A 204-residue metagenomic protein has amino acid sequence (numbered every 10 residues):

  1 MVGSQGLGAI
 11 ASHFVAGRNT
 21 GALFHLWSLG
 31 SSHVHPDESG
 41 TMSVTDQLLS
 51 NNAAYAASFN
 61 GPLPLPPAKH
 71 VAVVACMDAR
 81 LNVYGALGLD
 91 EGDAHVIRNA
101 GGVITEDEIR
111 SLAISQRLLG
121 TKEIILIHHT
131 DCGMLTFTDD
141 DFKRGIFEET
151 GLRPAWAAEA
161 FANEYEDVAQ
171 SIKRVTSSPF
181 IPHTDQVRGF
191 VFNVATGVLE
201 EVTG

Functional and structural regions predicted by a protein language model:
G3-G8, G17, G21, G30 (+1 more regions): Residue-identity detector for glycine
H33-H35, G40-A68, G101-D107, I114-L119 (+1 more regions): Divalent-metal-activated hydrolytic enzyme cores
N52, V73, I97, L126 (+1 more regions): Divalent metal-coordination and catalytic microenvironments
A54-F59, L63-L89: N-terminal short beta-loop-beta anion/metal-coordinating cradle
G88-V96: Short helix-loop-beta junction
L119-H129: Ordered, amphipathic secondary-structure segments that act as subunit-interaction surfaces in large macromolecular
